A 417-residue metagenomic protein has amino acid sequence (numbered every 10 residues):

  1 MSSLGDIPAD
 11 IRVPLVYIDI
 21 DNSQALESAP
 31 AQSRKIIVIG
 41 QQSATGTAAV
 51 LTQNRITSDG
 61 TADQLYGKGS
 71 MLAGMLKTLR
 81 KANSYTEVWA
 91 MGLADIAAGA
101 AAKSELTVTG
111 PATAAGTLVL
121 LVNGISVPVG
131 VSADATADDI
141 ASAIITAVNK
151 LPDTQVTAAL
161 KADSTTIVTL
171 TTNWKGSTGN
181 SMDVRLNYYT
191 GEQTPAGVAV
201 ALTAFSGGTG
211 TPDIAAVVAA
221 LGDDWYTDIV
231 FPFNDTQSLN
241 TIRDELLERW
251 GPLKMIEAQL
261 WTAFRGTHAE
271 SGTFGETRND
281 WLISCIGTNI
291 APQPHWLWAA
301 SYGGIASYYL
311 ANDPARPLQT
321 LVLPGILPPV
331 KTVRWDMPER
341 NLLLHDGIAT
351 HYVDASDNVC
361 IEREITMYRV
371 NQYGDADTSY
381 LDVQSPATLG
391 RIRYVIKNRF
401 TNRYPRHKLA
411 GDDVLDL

Functional and structural regions predicted by a protein language model:
M1-E87, D313-L417: Structured, hydrophobic secondary-structure cores that serve as assembly/anchoring elements
S2, K150-S164, L417: Short, well-structured beta-strand/strand-turn elements
I20-N22, L26-S70, N83-S142, W174-W225: Threonine/glycine-rich low-complexity segments that form extended coil/beta-edge repetitive scaffolds
L65-A82, W89-A94, R185-L327: A glycine-rich, acidic short-motif signal
L120-D139, F231-P232, N402-D416: Periplasmic/extracytosolic POTRA-like scaffold domains at the N-termini of outer-membrane and outer-envelope
D138-P152: Amphipathic, non-transmembrane alpha-helical segments in extracytoplasmic/periplasmic proteins
A158-V184: Short glycine/threonine-rich beta-strand-turn micro-motifs
